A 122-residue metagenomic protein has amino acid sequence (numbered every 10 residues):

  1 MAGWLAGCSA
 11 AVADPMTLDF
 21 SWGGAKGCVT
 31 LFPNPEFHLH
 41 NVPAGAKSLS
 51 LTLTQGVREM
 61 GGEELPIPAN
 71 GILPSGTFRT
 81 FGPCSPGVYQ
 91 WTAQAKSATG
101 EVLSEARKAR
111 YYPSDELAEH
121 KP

Functional and structural regions predicted by a protein language model:
M1-G7: Bacterial N-terminal signal peptides
A10-P122: N-terminus-centered regions that define maturation/targeting leaders and the start of the first functional domain
